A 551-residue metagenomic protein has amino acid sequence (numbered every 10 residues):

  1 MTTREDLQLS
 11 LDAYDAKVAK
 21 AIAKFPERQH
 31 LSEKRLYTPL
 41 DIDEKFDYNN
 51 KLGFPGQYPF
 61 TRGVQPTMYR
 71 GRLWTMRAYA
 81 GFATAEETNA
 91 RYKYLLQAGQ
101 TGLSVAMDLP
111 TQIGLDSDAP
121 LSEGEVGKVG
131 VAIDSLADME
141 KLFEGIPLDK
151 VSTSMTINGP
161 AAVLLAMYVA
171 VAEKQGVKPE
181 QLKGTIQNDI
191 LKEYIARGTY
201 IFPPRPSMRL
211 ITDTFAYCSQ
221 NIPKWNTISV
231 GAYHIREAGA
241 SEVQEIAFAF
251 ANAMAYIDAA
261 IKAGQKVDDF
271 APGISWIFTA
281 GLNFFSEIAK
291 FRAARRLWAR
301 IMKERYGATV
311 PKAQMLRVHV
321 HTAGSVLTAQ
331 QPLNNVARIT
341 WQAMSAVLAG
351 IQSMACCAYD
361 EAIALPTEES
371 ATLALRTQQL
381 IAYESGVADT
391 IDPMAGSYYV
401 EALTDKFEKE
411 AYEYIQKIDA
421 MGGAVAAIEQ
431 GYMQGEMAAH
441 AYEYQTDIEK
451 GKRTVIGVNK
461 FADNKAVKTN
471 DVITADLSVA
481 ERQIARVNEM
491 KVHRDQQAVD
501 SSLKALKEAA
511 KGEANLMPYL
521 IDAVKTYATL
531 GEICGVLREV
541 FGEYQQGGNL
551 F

Functional and structural regions predicted by a protein language model:
M1-A137, L142-D149, A172-Q175, E413-Q416 (+3 more regions): Acidic/polar, glycine-rich intrinsically disordered N-terminal extensions of enzymes
T2-Y48, Q100, V243-V267, A271-N334 (+1 more regions): Gly/Pro-rich turn-and-neighbor structural signature
W74-A80, T101-V105, V129, V151-I157 (+5 more regions): Hydrophobic faces of well-ordered beta-strands that scaffold small-molecule active sites in alpha/beta enzyme cores
Q100, S122-K262, E287-I301, Q330-T340: Active-site cavity-forming subdomains of large catalytic enzyme subunits
E123-K128, T153, K192-F202, I235-G239 (+6 more regions): Short beta-alpha connecting loops at secondary-structure transitions that line or flank enzyme active sites
L164-A166, G239-A247, G281-A293, T322-V336 (+6 more regions): Short glycine/threonine-rich loop-to-helix capping motif typified by GTGT followed within a few residues by an Asp-Pro
K266-F270, A308-T322, Q330-Y359, P366-I391 (+3 more regions): Flexible glycine/proline-rich, aromatic-decorated loop/lid segments
M354, E361, E384-A438: Long, amphipathic alpha-helical stalk/connector segments used for oligomerization, subunit docking, or mechanical
